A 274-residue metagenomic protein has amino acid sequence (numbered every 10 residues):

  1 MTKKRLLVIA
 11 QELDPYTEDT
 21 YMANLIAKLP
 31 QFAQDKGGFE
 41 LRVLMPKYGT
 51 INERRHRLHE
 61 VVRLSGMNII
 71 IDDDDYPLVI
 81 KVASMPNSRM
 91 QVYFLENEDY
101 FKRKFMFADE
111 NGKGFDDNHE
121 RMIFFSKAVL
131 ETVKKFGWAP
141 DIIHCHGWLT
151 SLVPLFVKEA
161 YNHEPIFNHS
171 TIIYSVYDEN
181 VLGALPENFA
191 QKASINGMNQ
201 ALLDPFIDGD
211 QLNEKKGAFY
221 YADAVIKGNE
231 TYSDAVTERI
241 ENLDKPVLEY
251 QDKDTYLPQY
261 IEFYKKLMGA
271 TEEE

Functional and structural regions predicted by a protein language model:
M1-E274: Catalytic cores of nucleotide-sugar-dependent glycosyltransferases that transfer UDP/GDP/TDP-activated
